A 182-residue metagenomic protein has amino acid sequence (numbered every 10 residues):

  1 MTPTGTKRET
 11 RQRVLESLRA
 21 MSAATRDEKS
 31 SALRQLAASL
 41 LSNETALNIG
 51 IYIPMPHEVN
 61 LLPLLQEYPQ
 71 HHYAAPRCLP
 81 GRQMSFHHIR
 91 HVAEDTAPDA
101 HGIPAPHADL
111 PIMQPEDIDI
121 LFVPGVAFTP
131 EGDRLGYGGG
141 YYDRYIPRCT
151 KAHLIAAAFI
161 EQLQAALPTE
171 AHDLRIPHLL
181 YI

Functional and structural regions predicted by a protein language model:
T2-P98, I103-E116: N-terminal active-site beta-alpha-beta segment that forms phosphate/nucleotide-binding and substrate-recognition loops
H87-I182: Conserved phosphate- and dinucleotide-binding cores of soluble alpha/beta proteins, encompassing both enzyme active
